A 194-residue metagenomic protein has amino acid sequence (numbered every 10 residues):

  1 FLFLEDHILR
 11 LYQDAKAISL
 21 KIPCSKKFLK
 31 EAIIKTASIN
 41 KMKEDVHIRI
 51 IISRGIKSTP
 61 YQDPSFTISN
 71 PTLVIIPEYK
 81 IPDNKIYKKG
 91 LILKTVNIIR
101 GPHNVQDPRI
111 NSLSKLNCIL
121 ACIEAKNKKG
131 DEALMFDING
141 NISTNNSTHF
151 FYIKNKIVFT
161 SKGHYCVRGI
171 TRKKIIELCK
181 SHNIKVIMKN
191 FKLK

Functional and structural regions predicted by a protein language model:
F1-L134, I138, R172, I176-K194: Conserved alpha/beta cores of soluble small-molecule-handling proteins
N141-G163, R168: Glycine- and Gly-Pro-enriched alpha-helical subdomains that act as flexible, kink-prone "lid/hinge" or packing modules
